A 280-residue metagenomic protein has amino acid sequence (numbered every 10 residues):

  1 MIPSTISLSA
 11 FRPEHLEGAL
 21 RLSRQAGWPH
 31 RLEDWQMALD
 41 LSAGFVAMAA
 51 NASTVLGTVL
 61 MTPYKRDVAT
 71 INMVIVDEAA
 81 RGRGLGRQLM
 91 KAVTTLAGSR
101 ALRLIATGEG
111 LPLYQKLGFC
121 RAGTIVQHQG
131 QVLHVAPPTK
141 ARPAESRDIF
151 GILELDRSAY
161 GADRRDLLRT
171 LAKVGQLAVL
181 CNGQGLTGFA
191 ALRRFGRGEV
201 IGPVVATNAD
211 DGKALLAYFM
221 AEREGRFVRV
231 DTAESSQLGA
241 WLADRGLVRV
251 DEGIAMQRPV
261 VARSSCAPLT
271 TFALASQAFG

Functional and structural regions predicted by a protein language model:
M1-P13, Q131-S146: Conserved N-terminal entry element of GNAT/NAT acetyltransferase domains
I2, R12-P13, E17, M37 (+6 more regions): Intrinsically disordered, low-complexity, positively biased terminal segments
T5-S99, A106: Active-site-proximal cofactor/substrate-binding loop regions of enzyme domains
Y114-F119, L242: Conserved active-site tyrosine of GNAT-family acetyltransferases
V126-G130, M256: Central beta-strand plus flanking loop segment that forms part of the substrate or channel wall within the catalytic
